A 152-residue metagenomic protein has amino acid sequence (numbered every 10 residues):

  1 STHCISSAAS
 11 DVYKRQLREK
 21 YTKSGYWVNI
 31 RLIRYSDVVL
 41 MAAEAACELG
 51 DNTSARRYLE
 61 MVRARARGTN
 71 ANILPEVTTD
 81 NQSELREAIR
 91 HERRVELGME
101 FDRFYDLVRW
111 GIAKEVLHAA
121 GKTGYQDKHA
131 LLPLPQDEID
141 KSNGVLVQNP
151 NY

Functional and structural regions predicted by a protein language model:
S1-A9, Y13: Single conserved hydrophobic/aromatic residue that forms the stacking wall/gate of nucleotide- or nucleobase-binding
K14-R15, L59, Y105: A broad, low-specificity signal marking well-ordered, structured residues that form hydrophobic/aromatic
Q16-I30, A45: Conserved, well-structured interaction surfaces
G25, I30, R63, P75-Y152: Long, intrinsically disordered, low-complexity segments
N29-V62, R86-G98: Extended, hydrophobic/aromatic-rich amphipathic alpha-helical segments that build helical scaffolds
T69-I73: Boundary/linker segments of alpha-helical solenoid repeat arrays
